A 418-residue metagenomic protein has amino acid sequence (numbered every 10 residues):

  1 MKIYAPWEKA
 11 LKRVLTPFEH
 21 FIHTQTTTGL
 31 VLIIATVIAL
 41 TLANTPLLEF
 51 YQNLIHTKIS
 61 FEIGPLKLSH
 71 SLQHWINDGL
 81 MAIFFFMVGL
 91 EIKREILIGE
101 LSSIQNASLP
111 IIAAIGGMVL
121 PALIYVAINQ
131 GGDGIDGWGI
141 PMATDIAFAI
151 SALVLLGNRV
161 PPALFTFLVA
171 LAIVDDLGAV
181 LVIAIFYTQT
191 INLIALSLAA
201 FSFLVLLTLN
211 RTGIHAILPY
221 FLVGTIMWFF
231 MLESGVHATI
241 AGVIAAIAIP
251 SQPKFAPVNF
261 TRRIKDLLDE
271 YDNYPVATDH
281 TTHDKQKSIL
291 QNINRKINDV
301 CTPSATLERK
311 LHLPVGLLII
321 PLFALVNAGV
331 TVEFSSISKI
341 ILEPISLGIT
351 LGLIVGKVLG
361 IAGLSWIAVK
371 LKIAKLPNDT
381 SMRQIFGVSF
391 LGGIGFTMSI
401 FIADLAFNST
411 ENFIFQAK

Functional and structural regions predicted by a protein language model:
K2, P6-T24, N210, P219-V223 (+1 more regions): Predominantly late transmembrane helices and immediately cytosolic-facing juxtamembrane segments
T16-E19, M87-S102, I150-V160, L204-H215 (+3 more regions): C-terminal ends of transmembrane helices
V31-N44, F84-L90, L120-A122, S202-L207 (+3 more regions): Hydrophobic core segments of alpha-helical transmembrane domains in multi-pass membrane transport and ion-translocation
L42-L54, K67-I76, M87-S103, V119-G139: Transmembrane alpha-helix boundary signature
P65, S69-I98, P314-S335, T350 (+3 more regions): Hydrophobic transmembrane alpha-helices of secondary-active transporters and Na+-translocating membrane complexes
E95-A122, N192-F201, F334-G356, M382 (+2 more regions): Entry/N-cap segments of selected transmembrane alpha helices and their immediately preceding amphipathic helices
L109-I150, N158, G348-F407: Transmembrane alpha-helices that form the ion-translocation and gating core of multi-pass ion transport proteins
L153-K265: Functional cores that coordinate and move charged inorganic groups
